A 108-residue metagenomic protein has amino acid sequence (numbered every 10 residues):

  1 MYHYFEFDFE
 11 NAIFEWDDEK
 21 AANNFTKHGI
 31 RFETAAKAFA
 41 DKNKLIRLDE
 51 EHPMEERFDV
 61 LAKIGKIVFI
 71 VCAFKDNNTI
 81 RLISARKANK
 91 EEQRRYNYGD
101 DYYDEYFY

Functional and structural regions predicted by a protein language model:
M1-Y108: Ribonuclease/tRNase effector modules and their secretory precursors
